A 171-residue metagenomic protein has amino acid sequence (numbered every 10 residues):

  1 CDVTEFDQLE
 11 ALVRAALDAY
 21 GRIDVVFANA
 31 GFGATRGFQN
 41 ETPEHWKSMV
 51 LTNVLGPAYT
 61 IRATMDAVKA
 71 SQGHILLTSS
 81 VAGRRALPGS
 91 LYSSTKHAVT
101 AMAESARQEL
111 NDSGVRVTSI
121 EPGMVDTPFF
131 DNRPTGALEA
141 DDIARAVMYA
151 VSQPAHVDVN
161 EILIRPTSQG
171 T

Functional and structural regions predicted by a protein language model:
C1-L12, P43: The beta1-alpha1 cofactor-binding region of Rossmann-like NAD(H)/NADP(H)-dependent oxidoreductases
G37-F38, H45-K47: Substrate-binding pocket helix/loop in short-chain dehydrogenase/reductase
I61, T95-K96: Active-site helix of classical SDR
I61-R62, E104: A short, exposed helix-loop element centered on a Lys and neighboring polar residues
S80: Residue(s) in the substrate-gating loop at a strand-loop-helix junction that position the organic substrate next
R85, S105-V115: Active-site-adjacent segment of SDR/Rossmann-fold oxidoreductases
V115, S119-I120, T127, P134-T171: C-terminal helical subdomain
